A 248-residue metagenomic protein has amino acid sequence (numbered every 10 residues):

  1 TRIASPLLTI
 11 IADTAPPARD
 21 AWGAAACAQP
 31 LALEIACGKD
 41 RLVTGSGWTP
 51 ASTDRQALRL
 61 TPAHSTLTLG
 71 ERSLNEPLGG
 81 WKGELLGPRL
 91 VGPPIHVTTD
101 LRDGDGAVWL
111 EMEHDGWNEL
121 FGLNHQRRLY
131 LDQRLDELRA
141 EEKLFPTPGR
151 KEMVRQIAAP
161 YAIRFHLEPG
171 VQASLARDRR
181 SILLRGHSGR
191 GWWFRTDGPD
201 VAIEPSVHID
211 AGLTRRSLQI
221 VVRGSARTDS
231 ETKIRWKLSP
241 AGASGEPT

Functional and structural regions predicted by a protein language model:
T1-T44, W48, S217: Carbohydrate-active enzyme catalytic cores, enriched for enzymes that act on polyanionic acidic polysaccharides
W48-T49, T53-T248: CBM-like, beta-strand-rich accessory domains located in the C-terminal region of large, secreted polysaccharide-active
